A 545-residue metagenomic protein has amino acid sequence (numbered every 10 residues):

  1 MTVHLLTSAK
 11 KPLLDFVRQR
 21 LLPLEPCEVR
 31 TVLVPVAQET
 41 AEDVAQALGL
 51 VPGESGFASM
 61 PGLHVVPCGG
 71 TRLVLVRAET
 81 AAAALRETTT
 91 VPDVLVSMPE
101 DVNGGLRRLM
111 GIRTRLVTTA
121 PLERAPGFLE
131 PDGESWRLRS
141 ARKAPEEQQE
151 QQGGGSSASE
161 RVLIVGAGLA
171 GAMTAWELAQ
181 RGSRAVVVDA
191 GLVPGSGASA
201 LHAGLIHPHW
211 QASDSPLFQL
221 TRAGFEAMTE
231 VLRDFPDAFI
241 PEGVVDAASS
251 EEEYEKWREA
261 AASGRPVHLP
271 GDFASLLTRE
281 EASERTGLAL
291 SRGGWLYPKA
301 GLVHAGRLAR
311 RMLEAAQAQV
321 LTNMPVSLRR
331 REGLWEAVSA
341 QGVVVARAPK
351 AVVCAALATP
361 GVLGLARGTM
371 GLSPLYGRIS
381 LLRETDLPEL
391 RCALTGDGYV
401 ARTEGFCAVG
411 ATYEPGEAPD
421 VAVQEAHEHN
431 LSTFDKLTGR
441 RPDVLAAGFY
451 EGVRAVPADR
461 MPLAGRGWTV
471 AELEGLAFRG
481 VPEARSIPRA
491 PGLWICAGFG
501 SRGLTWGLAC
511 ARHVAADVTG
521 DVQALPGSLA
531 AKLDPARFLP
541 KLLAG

Functional and structural regions predicted by a protein language model:
E160-V187: N-terminal Rossmann-like FAD-binding beta1-loop-alpha1 element of flavoenzymes
Q180-A200: Glycine-rich FAD pyrophosphate-binding loop
G195, Q341-L394, D420-A426, L437-P442: Central helical "cap/lid" subdomain
A203-R285: Dinucleotide-binding Rossmann-like beta1-alpha1 core, especially the glycine-rich loop that anchors the ADP
A212-S213, D237-D246, P270-E314, T412-G416 (+1 more regions): Helix-loop-beta segment of a Rossmann-like dinucleotide-binding subdomain
T322-E336: A conserved short coil-to-beta-strand element within the FAD-binding core of flavoproteins
D386-P491: Active-site lid/adjacent beta-loop-alpha segment flanking the redox-cofactor pocket in flavoenzymes
D443-G545: C-terminal catalytic lobe of FAD-dependent flavoproteins
